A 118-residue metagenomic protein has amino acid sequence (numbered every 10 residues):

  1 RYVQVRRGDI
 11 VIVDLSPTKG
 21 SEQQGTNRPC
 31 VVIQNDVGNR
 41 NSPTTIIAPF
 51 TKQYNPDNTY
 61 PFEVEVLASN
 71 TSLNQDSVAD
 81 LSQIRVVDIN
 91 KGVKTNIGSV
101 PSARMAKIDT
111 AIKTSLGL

Functional and structural regions predicted by a protein language model:
R1-L118: Conserved functional hotspots at enzyme active or ligand-binding sites that engage polyanionic ligands
